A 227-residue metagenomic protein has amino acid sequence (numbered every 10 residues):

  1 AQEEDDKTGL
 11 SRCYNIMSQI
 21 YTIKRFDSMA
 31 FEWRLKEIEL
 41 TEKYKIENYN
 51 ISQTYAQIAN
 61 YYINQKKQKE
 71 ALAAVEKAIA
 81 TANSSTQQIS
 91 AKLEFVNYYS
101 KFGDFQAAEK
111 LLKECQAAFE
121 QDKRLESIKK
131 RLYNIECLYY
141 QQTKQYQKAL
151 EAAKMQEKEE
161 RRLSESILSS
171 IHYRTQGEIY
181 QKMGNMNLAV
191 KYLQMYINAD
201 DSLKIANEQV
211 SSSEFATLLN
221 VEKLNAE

Functional and structural regions predicted by a protein language model:
A1-D5, C13, E222-E227: Short, intrinsically disordered, charge-balanced linker/junction segments flanking boundaries in proteins
E3-D6, K43-I46, T81-T86, Q121-L125 (+2 more regions): Short coil/turn linkers that connect adjacent helices within long alpha-helical scaffolds, especially alpha-solenoid
L10-Y21, W33, L40, I51-Y62 (+7 more regions): TPR/Sel1-like alpha-solenoid repeat signature
A30, R34-E37, A71, V75-A78 (+6 more regions): Tetratricopeptide repeat
E109, Q147-L150, K154-K158, L163-E227: Hydrophobic positions within repeat-based interaction scaffolds
